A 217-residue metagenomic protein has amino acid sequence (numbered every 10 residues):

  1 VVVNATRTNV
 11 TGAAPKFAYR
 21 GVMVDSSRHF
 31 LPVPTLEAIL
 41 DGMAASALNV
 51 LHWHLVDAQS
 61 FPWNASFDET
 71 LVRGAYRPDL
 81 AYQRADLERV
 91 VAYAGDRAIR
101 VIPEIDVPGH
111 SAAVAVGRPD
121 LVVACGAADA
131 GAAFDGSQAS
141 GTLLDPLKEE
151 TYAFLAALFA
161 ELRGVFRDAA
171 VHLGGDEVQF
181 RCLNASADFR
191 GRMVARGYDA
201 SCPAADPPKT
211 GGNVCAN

Functional and structural regions predicted by a protein language model:
V1-H172, L183-S186, R190, K209: Feature activates predominantly on carbohydrate-active enzymes
G174-D176: Glycine-rich beta-strand-to-loop/alpha-helix junction loops that act as flexible
F180: Short, surface-exposed loop/turn segments at secondary-structure boundaries that line and modulate
L183-R190, R196-N217: C-terminal active-site-proximal or functional interface alpha/beta core segments in diverse enzymes
